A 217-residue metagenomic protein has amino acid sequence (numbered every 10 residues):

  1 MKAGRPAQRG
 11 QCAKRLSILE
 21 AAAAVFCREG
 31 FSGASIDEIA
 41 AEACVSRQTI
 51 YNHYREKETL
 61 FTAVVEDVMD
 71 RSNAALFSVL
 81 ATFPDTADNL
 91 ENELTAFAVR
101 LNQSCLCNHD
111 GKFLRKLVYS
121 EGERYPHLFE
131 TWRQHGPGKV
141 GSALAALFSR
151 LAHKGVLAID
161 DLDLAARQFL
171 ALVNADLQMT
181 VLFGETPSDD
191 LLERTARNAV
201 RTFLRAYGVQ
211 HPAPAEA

Functional and structural regions predicted by a protein language model:
M1-A13, L76, H211-A217: N-terminal intrinsically disordered/low-complexity leader segments
S17, A21, V25-T59, A63-D67: Helix-turn-helix
L19, T62, E91, T95 (+6 more regions): An amphipathic alpha-helix signature
A63, F77-G111, A165-F169: Hydrophobic alpha-helical connector segments
V68-A75, N108, Y125, A143 (+5 more regions): A short secondary-structure junction motif
F83-P84, V99-L106, R115-E123, T202 (+1 more regions): Helix-loop "lid/cap" segments that line or gate small-molecule binding pockets
N92, C107, F113, L117-Y119 (+2 more regions): Amphipathic alpha-helical packing segments from all-alpha helical-bundle domains
E130, G138, A152-R201, H211-A217: Hydrophobic/aromatic-rich alpha-helical bundle segments in the mid-to-C-terminal region
